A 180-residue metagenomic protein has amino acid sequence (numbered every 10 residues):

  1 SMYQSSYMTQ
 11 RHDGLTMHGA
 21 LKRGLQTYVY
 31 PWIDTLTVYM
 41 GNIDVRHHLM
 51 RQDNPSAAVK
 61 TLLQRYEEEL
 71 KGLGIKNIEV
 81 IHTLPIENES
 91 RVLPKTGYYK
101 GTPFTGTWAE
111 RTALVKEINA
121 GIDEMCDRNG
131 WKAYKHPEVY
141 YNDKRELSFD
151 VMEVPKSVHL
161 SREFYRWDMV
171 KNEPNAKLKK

Functional and structural regions predicted by a protein language model:
S1-R65: Conserved SGNH/GDSL esterase-like catalytic core that processes O-acyl groups on lipids and polysaccharides
S1-Y3, A20-R23, K60, V80-I81 (+2 more regions): Polar, enzyme-active/binding microenvironments
L15-Q26, D53-L70, W108-I122, S161-W167: Well-ordered, non-membrane alpha-helical segments in soluble/globular domains
M40-R46, K71-T112, H136-K144: Active-site segments of SGNH/GDSL-like serine hydrolases that catalyze O-acetyl group transfer/hydrolysis on lipids
S90-P137, S157-V170: Substrate-gating cap/lid alpha-helix
R145-E163: PAPS-dependent sulfotransferase catalytic core
